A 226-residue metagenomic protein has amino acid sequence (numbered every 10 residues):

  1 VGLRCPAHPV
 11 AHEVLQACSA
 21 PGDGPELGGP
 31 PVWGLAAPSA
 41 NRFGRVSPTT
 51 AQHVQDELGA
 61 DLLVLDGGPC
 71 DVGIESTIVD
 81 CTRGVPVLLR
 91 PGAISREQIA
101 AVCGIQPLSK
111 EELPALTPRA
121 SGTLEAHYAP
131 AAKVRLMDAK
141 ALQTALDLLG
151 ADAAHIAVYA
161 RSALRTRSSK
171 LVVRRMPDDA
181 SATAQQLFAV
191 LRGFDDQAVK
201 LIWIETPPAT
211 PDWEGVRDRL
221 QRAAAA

Functional and structural regions predicted by a protein language model:
V1-A226: Active-site-adjacent structural elements in enzyme catalytic cores
